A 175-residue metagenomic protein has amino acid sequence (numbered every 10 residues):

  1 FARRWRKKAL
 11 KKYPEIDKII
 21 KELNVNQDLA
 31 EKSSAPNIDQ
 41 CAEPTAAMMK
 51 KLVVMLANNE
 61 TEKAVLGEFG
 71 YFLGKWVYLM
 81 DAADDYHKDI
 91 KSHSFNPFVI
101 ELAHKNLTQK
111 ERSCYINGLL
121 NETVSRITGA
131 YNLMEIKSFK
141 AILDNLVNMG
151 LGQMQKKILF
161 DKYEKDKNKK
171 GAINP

Functional and structural regions predicted by a protein language model:
F1-K51, M55-E68, K75, L79-Q109 (+6 more regions): Acidic catalytic motifs of isoprenoid enzymes
